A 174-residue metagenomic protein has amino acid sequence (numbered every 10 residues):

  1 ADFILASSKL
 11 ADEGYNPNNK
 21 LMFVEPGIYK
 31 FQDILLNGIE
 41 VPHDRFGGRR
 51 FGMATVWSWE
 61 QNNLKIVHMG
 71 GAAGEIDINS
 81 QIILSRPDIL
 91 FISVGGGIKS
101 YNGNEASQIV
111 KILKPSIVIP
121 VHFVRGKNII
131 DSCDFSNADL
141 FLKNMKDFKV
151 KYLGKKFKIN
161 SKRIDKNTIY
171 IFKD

Functional and structural regions predicted by a protein language model:
A1, R86-I89, K99, G103-F123: Proline-aspartate-enriched helix->loop->beta-strand connector
F3, L10-D12, N18-S85, I89 (+2 more regions): Core dinuclear metal-dependent hydrolase active-site scaffold
K9-I28, I109-L113, I130-K149: Ligand-binding grooves and catalytic loops that recognize ribose/phosphate and carbohydrate rings, and esterified lipid
R50-F51, I117-D174: Binuclear metal-ion centers of metallo-dependent hydrolases, dominated by the metallo-beta-lactamase
V56, S80-L84, A106-V110, A138-L142: Short amphipathic alpha-helical segments and helix-helix/interface helices
I78-S80, N102-N104, D131-F135: Conserved strand-to-helix beginnings and helix N-cap segments that scaffold or border functional pockets
